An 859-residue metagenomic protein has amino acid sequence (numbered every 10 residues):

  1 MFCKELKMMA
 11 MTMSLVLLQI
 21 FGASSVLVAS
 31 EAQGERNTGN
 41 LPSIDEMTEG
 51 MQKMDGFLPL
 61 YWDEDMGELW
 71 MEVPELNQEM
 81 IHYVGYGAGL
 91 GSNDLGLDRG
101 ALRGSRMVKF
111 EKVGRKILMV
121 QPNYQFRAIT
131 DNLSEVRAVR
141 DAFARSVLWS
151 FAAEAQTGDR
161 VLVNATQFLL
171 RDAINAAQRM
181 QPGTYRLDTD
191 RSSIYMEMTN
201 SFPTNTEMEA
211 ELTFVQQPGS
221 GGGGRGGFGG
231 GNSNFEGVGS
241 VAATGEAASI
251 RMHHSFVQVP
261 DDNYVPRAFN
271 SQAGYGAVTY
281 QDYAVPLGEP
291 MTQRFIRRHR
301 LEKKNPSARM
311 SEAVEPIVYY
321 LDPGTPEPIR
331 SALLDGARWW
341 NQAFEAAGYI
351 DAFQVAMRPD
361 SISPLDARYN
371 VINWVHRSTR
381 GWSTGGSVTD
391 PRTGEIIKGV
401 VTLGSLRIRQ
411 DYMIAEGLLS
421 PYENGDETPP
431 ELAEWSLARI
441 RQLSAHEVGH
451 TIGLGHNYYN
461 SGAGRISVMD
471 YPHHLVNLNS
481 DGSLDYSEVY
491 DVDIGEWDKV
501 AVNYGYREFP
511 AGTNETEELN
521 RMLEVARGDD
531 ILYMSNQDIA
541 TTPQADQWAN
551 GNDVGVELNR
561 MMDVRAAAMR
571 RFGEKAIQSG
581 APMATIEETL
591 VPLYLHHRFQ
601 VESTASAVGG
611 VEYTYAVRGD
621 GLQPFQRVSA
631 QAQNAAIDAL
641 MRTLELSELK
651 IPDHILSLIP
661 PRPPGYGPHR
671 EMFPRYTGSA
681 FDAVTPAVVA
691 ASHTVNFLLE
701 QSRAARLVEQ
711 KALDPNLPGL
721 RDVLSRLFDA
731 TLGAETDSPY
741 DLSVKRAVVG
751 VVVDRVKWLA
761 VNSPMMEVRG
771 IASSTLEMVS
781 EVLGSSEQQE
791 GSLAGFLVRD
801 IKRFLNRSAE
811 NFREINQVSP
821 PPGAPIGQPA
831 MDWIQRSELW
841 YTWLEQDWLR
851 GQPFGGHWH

Functional and structural regions predicted by a protein language model:
M1-M8: N-terminal secretory signal peptides that target proteins for export/translocation
A10-A23: Bacterial N-terminal signal peptides
F21-G34: Signal peptide processing junction and immediate N-terminal pro/mature segment of secreted/exported proteins
E31-T325, L334, A343, A352 (+7 more regions): Auxiliary tRNA-acceptor-end handling modules of aminoacyl-tRNA synthetases
S331-R338, Q342, A438, Q442 (+3 more regions): Solvent-exposed, polar/charged alpha-helical surfaces in well-ordered, non-transmembrane soluble domains, broadly
R338-Y349, G449-H450, H474, E602 (+1 more regions): Sec-exported extracytoplasmic/periplasmic mature domains
M357-H376, A438-D493: The catalytic-center signature of Zn2+-dependent metalloproteases
A463-H859: Conserved catalytic/binding loops enriched for acidic/polar residues
